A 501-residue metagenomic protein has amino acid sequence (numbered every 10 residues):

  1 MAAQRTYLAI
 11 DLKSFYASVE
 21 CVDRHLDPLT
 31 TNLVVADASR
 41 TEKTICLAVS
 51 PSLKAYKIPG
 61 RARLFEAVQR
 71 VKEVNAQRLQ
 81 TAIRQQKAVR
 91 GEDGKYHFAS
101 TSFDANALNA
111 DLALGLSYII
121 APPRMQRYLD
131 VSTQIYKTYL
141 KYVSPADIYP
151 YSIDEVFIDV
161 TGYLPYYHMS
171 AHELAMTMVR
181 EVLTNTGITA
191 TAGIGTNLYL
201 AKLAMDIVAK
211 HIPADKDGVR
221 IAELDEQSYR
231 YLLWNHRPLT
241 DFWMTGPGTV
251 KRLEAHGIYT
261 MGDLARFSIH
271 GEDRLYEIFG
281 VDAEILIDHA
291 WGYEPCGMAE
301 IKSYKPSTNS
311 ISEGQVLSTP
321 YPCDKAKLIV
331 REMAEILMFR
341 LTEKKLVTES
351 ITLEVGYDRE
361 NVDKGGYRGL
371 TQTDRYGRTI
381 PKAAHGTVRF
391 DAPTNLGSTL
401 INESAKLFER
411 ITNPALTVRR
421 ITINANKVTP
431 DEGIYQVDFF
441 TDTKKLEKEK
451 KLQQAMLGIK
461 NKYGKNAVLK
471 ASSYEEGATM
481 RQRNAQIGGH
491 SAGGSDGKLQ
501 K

Functional and structural regions predicted by a protein language model:
M1-D288, P295-M298, T443-K501: Gly/Gly-Pro- and Ser/Thr-rich, intrinsically disordered tail segments characteristic of DNA damage-repair and tolerance
A2, A9, D241, P247-T417 (+1 more regions): DNA-contacting surface of Y-family translesion DNA polymerases
K13-F15, S39-K43, Y357-V362, V428-D431: Short, charged/polar surface micro-motifs in flexible loops or helix N-caps
R40, D104-L108, L112, A299 (+5 more regions): N-proximal short alpha-helices
F157, R389, T422: Short aromatic/hydrophobic contact patches that present stacked aromatics for nucleic-acid/ligand binding
T196-Y199, D288-W291, V347-R359, T417-T429 (+1 more regions): A glycine-rich phosphate-binding loop feature that marks nucleotide/adenosyl-phosphate handling sites
A405-N461: C-terminal hydrophobic structural anchor segments that stabilize assembly/packing rather than catalytic chemistry
